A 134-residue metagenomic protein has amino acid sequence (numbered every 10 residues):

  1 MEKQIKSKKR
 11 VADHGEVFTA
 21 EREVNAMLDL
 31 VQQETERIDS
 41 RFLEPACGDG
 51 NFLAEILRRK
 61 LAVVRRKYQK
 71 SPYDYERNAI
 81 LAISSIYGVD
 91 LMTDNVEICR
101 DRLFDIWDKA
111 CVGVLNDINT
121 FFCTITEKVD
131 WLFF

Functional and structural regions predicted by a protein language model:
M1-F134: SAM-dependent methyltransferase catalytic region
